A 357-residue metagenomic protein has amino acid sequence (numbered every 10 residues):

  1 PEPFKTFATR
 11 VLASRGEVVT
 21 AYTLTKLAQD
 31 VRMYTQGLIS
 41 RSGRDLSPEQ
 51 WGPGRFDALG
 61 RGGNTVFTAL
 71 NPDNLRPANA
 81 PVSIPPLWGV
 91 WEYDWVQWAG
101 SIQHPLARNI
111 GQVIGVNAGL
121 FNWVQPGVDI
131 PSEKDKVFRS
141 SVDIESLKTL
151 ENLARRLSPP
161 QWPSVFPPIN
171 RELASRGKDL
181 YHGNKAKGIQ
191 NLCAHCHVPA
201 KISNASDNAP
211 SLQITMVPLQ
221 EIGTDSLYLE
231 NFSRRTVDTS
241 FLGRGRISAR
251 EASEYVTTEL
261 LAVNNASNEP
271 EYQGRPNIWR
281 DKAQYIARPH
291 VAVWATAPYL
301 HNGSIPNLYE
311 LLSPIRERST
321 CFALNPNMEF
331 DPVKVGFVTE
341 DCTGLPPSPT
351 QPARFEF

Functional and structural regions predicted by a protein language model:
P1-F357: Periplasmic c-type cytochrome electron-transfer domains
